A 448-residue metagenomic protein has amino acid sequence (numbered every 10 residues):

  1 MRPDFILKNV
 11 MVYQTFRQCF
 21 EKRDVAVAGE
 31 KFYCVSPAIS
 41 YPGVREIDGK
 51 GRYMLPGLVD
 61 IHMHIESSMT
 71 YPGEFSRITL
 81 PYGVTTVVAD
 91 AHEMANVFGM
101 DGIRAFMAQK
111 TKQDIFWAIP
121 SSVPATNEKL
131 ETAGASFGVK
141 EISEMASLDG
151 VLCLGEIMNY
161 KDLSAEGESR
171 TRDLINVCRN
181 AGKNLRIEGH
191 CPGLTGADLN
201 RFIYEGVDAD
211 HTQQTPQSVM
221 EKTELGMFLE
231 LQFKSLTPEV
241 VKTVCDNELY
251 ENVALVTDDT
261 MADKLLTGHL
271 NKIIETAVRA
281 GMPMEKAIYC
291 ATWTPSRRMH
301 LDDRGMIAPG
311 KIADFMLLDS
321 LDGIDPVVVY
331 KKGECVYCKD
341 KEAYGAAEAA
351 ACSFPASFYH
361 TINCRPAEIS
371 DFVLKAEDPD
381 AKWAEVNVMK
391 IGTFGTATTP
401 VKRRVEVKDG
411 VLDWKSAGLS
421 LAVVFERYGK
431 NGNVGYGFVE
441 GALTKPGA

Functional and structural regions predicted by a protein language model:
M1-A28, A38, L80-P81, L265-G281 (+1 more regions): Active-site microenvironment of metallo-dependent hydrolases
M1-P3, P42-V44, K50, M54-P56 (+10 more regions): Short coil/turn connectors at secondary-structure junctions
R2-N9, S40-A89: Replace "His-x-His-based motif
V10, E30, G51, H62 (+7 more regions): Divalent metal-coordination and catalytic microenvironments
H64-S68, H92-M94, P120-A125, E156-Y160 (+4 more regions): Active-site beta-loop-alpha junctions enriched in small/polar residues
S76-R186: Divalent-metal coordination cores built from histidine and acidic residues
S136-G155, D162-L255, G268-K286, I312: Histidine/acidic residue-rich metal-binding segments in metalloenzymes
